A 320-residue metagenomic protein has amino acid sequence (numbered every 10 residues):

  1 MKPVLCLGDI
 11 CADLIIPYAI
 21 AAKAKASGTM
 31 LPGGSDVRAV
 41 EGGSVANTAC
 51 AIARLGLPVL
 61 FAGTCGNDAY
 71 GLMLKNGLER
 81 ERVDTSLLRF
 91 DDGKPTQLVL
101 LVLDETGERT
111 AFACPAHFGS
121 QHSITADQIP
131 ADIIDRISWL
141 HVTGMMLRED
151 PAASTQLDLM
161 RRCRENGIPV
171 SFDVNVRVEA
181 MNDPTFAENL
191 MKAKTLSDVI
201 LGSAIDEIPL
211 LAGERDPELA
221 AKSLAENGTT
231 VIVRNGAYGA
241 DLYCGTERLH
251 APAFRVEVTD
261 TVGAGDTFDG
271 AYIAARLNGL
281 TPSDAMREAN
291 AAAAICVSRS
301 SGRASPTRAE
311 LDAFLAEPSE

Functional and structural regions predicted by a protein language model:
M1-L5, L14-Y18, G33, R161-E165 (+1 more regions): Conserved phosphate-binding/catalytic region of the ribokinase-like
M1-T64, A69-V83, E257-T259: Glycine-rich phosphate/adenosyl-contacting loop at the front of the ribokinase-like
V59, T85, V170-S171, L201 (+1 more regions): Hydrophobic beta-strand scaffold residues
T64-N67, S86-P95, S223-A225, I232-R234: Beta-strand->loop->alpha-helix junctions that form or flank phosphate-binding loops in nucleotide-handling enzymes
L98-V102, G239-L242: Short beta-strand scaffold segments in enzyme catalytic cores
L101-A153: Conserved phosphate-binding/catalytic loop of the ribokinase/pfkB sugar-kinase fold
A131-D135, A193-K194, A225: A short, aliphatic-rich alpha-helical micro-motif
W139-K222, Y238-A240: Conserved beta-alpha-beta core of the PfkB/ribokinase-like small-molecule kinase fold
